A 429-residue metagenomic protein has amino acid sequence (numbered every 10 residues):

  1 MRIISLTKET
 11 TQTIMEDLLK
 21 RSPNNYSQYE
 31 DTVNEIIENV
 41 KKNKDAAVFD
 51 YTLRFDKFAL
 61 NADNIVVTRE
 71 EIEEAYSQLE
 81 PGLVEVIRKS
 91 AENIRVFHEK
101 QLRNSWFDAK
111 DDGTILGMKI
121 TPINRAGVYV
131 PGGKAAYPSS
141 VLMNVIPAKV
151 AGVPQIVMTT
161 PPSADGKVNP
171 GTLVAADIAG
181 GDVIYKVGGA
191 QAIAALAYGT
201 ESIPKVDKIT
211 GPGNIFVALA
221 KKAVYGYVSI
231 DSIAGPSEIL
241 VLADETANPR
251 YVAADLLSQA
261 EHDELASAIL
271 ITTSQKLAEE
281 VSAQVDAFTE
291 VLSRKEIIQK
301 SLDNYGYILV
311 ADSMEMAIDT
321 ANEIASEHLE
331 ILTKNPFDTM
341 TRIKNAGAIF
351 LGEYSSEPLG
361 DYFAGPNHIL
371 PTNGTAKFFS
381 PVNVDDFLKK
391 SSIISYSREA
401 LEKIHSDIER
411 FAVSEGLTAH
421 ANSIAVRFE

Functional and structural regions predicted by a protein language model:
M1-N124: N-terminal Rossmann-like NAD(P)+-binding subdomain of aldehyde/semialdehyde dehydrogenases
R2-K8, V183-G188, I308-S313: Short acidic-hydrophobic, aromatic-tinged amphipathic segments that line or gate anion-handling sites
R103-D108, A266-I271, V291-L302, L332 (+1 more regions): Flexible, glycine/charged-enriched surface loops at secondary-structure junctions
D108-V174: Conserved small-residue-rich beta-alpha loop and adjacent elements that most often cradle the phosphate/pyrophosphate
G181-S258, H262-S267: Conserved NAD(P)+-binding/catalytic subdomain of aldehyde/semialdehyde dehydrogenases
T210-P212, S232-A243, Q259-S282, I298-L309 (+2 more regions): Short loop-to-beta-strand entry elements in the cores of soluble alpha/beta enzymes
E323-E429: C-terminal core of ALDH-fold dehydrogenases
